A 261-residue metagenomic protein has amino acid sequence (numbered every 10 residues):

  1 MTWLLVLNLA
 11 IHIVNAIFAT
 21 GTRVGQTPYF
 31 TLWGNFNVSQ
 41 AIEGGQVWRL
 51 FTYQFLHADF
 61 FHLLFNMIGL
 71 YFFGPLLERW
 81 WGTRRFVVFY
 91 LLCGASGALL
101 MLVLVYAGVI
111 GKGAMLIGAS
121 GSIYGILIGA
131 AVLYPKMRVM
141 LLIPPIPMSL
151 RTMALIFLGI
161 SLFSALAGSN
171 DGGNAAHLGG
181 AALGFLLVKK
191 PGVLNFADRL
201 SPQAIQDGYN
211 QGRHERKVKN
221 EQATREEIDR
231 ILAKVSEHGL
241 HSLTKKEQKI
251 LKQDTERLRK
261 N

Functional and structural regions predicted by a protein language model:
M1-I231, H238: A detector for small-residue-rich transmembrane helices and their helix-helix packing motifs
R225-N261: Terminal membrane-proximal soluble interaction domains of membrane-associated proteins
